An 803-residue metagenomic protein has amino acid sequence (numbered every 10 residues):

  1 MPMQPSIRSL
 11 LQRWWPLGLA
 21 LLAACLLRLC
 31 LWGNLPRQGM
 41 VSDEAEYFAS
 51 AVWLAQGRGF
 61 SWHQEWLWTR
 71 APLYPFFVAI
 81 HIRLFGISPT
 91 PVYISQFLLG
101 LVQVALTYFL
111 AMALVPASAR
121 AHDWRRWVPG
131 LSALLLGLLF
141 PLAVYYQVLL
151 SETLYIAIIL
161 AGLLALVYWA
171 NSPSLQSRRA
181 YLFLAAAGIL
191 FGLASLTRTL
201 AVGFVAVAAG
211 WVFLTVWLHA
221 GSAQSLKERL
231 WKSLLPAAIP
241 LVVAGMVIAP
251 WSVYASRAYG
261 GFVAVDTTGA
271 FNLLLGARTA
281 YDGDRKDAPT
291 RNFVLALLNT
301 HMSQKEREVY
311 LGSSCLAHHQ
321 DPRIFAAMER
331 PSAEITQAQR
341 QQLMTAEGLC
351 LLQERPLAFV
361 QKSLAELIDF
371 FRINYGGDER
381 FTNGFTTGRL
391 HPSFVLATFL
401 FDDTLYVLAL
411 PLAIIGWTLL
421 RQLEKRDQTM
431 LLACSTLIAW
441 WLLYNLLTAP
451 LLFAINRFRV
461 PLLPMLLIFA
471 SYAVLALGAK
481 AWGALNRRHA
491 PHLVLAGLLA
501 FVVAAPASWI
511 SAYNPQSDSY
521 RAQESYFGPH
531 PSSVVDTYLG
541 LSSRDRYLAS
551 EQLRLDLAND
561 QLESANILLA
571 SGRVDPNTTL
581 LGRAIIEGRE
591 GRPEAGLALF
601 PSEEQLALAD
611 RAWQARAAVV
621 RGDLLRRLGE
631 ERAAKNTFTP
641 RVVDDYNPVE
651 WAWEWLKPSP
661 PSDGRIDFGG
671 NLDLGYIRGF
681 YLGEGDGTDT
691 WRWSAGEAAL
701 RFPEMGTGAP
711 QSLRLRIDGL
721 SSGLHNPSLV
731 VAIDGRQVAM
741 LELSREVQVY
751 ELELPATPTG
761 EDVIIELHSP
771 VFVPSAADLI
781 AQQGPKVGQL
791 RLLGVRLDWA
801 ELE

Functional and structural regions predicted by a protein language model:
R13-V41, L138, V242-S256, A504-S508: Transmembrane signal-anchor helices characteristic of membrane glycosylation enzymes that use polyprenol
L17-A20, T107-L138, I156-A157, R178 (+1 more regions): Transmembrane-helix signature of polytopic, membrane-embedded enzymes that assemble or transfer cell-envelope glycans
G33-A45, Q56-Y93, C350-L351: Membrane-proximal lumenal/periplasmic loop motifs of glycosylation machinery
S42, T69, L73, P91-L101 (+4 more regions): Multi-pass, polyprenyl lipid-linked donor-dependent membrane glycosyltransferases
T90-I94, A333, L351, A358-I438: Membrane-interface anchor segments at the N-terminal boundary of transmembrane helices in multi-pass membrane enzymes
I94-H122, A161, A165, P411-T418: Transmembrane-helix motifs of polytopic, lipid-linked glycan transferases
A119-D123, G162-A186, A194, V212-A223 (+1 more regions): Membrane-interface transmembrane helices that cradle and orient dolichyl/undecaprenyl
A264-G376: Membrane-proximal stem/loop segments at transmembrane-domain junctions that anchor or position
